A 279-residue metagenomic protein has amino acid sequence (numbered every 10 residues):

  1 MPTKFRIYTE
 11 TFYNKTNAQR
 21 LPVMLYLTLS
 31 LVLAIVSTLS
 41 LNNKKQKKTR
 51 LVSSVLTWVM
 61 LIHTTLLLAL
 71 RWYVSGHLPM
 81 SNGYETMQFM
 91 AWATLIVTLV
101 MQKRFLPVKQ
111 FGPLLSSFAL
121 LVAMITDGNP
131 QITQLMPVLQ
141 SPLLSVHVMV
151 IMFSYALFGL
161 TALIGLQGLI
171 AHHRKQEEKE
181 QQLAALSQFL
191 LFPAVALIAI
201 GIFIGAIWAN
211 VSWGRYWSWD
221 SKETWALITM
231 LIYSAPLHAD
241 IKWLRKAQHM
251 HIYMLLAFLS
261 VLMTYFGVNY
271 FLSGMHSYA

Functional and structural regions predicted by a protein language model:
M1-A279: Polytopic transmembrane helical bundles with strong interfacial aromatic enrichment
